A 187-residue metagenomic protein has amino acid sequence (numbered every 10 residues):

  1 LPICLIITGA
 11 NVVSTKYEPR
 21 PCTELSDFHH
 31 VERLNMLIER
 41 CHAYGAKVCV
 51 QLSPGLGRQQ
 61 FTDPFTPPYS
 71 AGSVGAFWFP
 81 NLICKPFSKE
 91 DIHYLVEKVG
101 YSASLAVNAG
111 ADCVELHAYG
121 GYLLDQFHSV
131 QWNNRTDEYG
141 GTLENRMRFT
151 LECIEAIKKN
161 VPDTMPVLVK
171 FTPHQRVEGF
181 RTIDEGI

Functional and structural regions predicted by a protein language model:
L1-S53, I83-C84, A103: N-terminal capping/small domains of soluble enzymes
A10, L52-P54, L116-A118, K170-P173: A cross-domain feature marking catalytic cores of carbohydrate-active enzymes and several ubiquitous metabolic/repair
V13, P21-C22, Q60-F87, Q126-N145: Aromatic- and acidic-residue-enriched carbohydrate-binding clefts of CAZyme catalytic domains
T23-C49, H128-L168, P173: Alpha-helix-loop-beta-strand connector modules within alpha/beta enzyme cores
L25-N35, Q60-V74, L168-I187: Short, electropositive alpha-helical surface patch
I38, A103, A111-V114, I154: Generic hydrophobic/aromatic pocket-lining and core-packing "Φ" positions
K47, S53-A111: Non-globular sequence segments
V96-G100, L105-V107, E138-E152, P173-I187: Active-site glycine- and acidic-residue-rich loops that bind and position anionic ligands or nucleotide-like cofactors
